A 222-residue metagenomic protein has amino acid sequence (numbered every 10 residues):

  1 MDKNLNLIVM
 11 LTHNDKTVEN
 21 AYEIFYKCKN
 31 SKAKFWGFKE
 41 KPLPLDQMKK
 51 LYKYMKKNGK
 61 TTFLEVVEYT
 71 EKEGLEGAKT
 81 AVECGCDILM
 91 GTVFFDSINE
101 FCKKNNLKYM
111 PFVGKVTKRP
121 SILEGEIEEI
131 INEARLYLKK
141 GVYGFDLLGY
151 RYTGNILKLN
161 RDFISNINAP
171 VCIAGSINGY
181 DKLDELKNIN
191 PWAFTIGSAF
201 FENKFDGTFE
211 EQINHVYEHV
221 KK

Functional and structural regions predicted by a protein language model:
M1-T12, Y52-K60, F101-I122, I156-S165: N-terminal small/glycine-rich loop or linker at the start of catalytic domains across soluble metabolic enzymes
M1-T62, Y69-K72, K79-G85, L138-K139 (+3 more regions): Conserved N-terminal beta1-alpha1 strand-loop-helix module at the mouth
L5-T12, W36-F38, T62-V66, I88-G91 (+4 more regions): Hydrophobic faces of well-ordered beta-strands that scaffold small-molecule active sites in alpha/beta enzyme cores
F25, Y52, A78, N99 (+3 more regions): Generic hydrophobic/aromatic pocket-lining and core-packing "Φ" positions
K49, E124-N132, N155-R161, F209-N214: Charged helix-capping and loop-helix junction motifs
G59, V67, K72-Y152, K221: Conserved anion-binding
E71-E83, G125-E129, L159, S165-N166 (+1 more regions): Catalytic cores of alpha/beta
C84-S97, K140-Y152, S176-I177, K182 (+1 more regions): Glycine-rich phosphate-binding active-site loops on the catalytic face of alpha/beta enzymes
